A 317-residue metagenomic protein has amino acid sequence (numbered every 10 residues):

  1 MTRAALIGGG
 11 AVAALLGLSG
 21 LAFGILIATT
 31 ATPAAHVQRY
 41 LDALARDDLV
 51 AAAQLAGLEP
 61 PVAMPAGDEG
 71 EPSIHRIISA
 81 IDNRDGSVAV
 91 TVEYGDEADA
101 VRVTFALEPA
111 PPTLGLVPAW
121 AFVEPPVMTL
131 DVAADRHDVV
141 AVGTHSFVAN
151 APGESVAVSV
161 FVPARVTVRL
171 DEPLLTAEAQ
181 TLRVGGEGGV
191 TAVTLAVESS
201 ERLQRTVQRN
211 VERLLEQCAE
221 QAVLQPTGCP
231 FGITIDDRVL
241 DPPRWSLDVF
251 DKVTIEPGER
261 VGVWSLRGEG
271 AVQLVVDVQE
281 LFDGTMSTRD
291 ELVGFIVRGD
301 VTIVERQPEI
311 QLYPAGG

Functional and structural regions predicted by a protein language model:
M1-A4, Y40: Terminal targeting segments of Actinobacterial cell-envelope proteins
R3-I27: Hydrophobic membrane-insertion alpha-helices, especially the h-region of bacterial N-terminal signal peptides
L26-E69, S199-D236: Core segments of small alpha/beta cavity-forming domains
A45, L49-A98, C229-P257: Short solvent-exposed beta->alpha transition segments
I81-A157, L266-P314: Exposed beta-sheet edge and beta->alpha loop/turn motif
V158-L174: A short, solvent-exposed beta-strand micro-motif common in secreted/extracellular proteins
E172-L203, L292: Structured interaction patches on ligand/partner-binding surfaces of diverse proteins
E201-G317: Extracytoplasmic/luminal low-complexity segments enriched in Pro/Gly and acidic/polar residues that act as flexible
